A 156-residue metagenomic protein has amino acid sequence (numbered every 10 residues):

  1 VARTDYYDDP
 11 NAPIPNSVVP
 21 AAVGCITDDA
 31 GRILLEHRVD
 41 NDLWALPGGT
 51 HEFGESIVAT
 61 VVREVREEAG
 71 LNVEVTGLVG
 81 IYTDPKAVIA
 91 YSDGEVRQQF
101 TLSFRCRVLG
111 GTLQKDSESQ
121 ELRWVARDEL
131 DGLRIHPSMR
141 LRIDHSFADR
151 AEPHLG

Functional and structural regions predicted by a protein language model:
V1-V23, G94-E95: Acidic, metal-coordinating catalytic segment for phosphate/diphosphate chemistry, firing primarily on the Nudix
V19, N41, L46, V73 (+1 more regions): Short connector loops at helix/strand junctions that flank enzyme active sites, especially segments positioning acidic
I26, S103-R107, A126: Short, well-ordered beta-strand micro-motif
D28-E68: Conserved Nudix-box catalytic region and its N-terminal flanking loop in Nudix hydrolases and closely related
R32-I33, G110-Q114: Short helix-loop capping/hinge motifs at secondary-structure junctions, enriched in acidic/polar residues
D42-L43, L113-G156: Nudix hydrolase/Nudix homology domain
N72-I81: A short coil-to-beta-strand element that immediately follows conserved catalytic motifs
D84-T112: Active-site-adjacent beta-strand/loop module that shapes the phosphate/pyrophosphate-binding cleft
